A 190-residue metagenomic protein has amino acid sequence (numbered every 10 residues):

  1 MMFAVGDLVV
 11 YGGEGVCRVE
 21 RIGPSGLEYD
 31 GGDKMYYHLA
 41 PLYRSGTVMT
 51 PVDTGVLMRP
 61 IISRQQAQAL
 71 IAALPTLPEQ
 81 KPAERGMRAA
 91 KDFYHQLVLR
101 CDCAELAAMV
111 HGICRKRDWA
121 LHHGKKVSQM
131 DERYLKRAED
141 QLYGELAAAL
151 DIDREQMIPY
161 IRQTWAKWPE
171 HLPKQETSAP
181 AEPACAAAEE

Functional and structural regions predicted by a protein language model:
G6-D7: Loop/turn positions that initiate beta-strands
G15, D33-M35, R44-G46: A generic structural signal for short beta-strands and their flanking turns/coil linkers
C17-V19: Conserved hydrophobic positions within beta-strands
S25-Y36: Short, solvent-exposed secondary-structure boundary/capping segments
H38-D53: A short macromolecule-binding patch
D53-E190: Charge/polar-rich, low-complexity and marginally structured segments
